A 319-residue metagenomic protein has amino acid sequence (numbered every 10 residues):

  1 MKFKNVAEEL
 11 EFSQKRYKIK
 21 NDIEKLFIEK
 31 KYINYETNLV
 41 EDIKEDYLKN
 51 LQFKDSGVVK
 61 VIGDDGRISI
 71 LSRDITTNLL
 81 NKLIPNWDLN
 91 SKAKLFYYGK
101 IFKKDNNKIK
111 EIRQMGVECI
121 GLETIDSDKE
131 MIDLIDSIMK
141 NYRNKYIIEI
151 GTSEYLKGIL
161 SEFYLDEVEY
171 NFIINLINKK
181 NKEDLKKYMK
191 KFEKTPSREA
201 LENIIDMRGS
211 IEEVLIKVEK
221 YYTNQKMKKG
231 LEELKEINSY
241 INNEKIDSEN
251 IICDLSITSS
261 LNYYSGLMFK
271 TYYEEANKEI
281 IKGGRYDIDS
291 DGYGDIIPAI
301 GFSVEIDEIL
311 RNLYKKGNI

Functional and structural regions predicted by a protein language model:
M1-F12: Auxiliary tRNA-acceptor-end handling modules of aminoacyl-tRNA synthetases
F12-K31, Y35, D42-K44, G57 (+3 more regions): Positively charged, Gly/Ser-enriched RNA/tRNA-binding surfaces
N38-S69: Polyanion/phosphate-binding surface patch
G57-G63, L165-K187: Acidic, His- and aromatic-enriched active-site or binding-groove loops in soluble protein domains that engage sugars
N90-S91, Y142, D166-E167: A short alpha->loop->secondary-structure connector
E111-M115, G151-G158: Short, conserved phosphate-binding/catalytic loop or strand-edge motifs used in phosphoryl-/nucleotidyl-transfer
K145-L156, I173, I252-S256: Short, surface-exposed recognition loops or helix-turn segments adjacent to catalytic cores
K157-E162, Y264: A short acidic (Asp/Glu
